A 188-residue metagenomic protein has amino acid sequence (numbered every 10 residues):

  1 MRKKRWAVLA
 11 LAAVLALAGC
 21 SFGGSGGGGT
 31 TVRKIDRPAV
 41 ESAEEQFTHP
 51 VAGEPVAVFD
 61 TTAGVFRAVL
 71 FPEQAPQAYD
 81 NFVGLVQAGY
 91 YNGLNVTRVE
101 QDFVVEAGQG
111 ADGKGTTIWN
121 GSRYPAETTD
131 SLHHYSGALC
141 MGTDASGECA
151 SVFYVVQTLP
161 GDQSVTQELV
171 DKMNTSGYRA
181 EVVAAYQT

Functional and structural regions predicted by a protein language model:
M1-A18: Sec-dependent bacterial lipoprotein signal peptides
R2, C20-T188: Cyclophilin-like peptidyl-prolyl cis-trans isomerases
